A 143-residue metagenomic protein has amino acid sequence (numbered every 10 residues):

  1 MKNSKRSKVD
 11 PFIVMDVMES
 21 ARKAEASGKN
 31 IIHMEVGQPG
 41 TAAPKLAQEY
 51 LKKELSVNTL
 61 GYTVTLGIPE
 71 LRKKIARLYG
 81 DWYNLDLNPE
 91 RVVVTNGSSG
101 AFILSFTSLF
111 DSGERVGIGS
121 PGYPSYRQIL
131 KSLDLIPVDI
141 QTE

Functional and structural regions predicted by a protein language model:
K2-G97, L104: N-terminal small-domain helix-loop-helix segment of the aminotransferase-like
V14, S99, I140-T142: Residue-level detection of beta-strand scaffold positions
G97-S98, G122: Conserved glycine-rich SAM-binding loop
S108-E143: PLP-dependent aminotransferase-like
